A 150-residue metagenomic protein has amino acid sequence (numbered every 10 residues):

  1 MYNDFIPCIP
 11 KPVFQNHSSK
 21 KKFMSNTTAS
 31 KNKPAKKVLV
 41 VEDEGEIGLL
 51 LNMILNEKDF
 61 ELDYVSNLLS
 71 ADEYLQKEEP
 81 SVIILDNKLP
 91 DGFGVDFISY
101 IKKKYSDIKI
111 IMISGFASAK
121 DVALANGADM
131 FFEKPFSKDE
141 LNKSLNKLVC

Functional and structural regions predicted by a protein language model:
M1-K37, D139-C150: Non-catalytic signal-transmission and effector/linker regions of two-component phosphorelay proteins
E44-D63: Two-component/phosphorelay signaling modules centered on CheY-like receiver
Y64-V82: Acidic, metal-coordinating helix/loop segments flanking the phosphotransfer/catalytic sites of two-component signaling
N67, F93-D96: Acidic catalytic/metal-coordinating carboxylates
D86: Active-site residues of response regulator receiver
V95-Y105: Short amphipathic alpha-helix used as the core "switch/output" element in two-component signaling
D96, A117-F132, K143: Alpha4 helix (beta4-alpha4-beta5 surface) of REC/receiver domains from two-component response regulators
I111-I113: Hydrophobic/aromatic residues positioned on beta-strands within the core alpha/beta folds
